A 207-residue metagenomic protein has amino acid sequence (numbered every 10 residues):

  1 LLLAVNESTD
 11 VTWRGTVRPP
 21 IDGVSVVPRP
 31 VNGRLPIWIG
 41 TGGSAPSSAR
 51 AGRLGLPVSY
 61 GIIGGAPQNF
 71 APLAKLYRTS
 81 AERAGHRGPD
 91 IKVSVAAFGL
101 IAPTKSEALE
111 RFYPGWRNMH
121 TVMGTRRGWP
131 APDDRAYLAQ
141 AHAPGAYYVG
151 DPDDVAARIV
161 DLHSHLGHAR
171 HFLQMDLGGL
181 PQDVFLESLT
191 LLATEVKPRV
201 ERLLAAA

Functional and structural regions predicted by a protein language model:
L1-A207: Active-site-adjacent structural elements that line small-molecule/cofactor binding pockets in enzymes
